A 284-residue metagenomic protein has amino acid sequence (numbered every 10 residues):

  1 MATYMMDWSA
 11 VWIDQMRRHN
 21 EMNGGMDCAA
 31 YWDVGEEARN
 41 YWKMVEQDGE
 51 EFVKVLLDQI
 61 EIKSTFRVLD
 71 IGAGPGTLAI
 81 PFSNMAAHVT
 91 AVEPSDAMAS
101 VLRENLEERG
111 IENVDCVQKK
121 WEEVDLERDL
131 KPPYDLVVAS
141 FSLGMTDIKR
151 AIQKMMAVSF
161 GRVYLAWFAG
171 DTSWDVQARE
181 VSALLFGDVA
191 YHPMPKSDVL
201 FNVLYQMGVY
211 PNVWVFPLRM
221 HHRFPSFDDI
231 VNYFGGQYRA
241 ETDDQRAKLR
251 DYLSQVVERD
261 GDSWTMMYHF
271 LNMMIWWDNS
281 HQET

Functional and structural regions predicted by a protein language model:
A2-I62: Conserved class I S-adenosyl-L-methionine
T65-G74: Conserved class I S-adenosyl-L-methionine
T77-L78, F82-E123: Class I SAM-dependent methyltransferase SAM/SAH-binding core
Y134-R150: A short SAM/SAH-binding and catalytic strip from SAM-dependent methyltransferases
K149-Y164: A short glycine-rich, Lys/Arg-flanked "PGG" loop and its adjoining helix->strand segment in the class I
Y164-G187: Conserved class I S-adenosyl-L-methionine
H192-G208: Short alpha-helix
Y210-T284: Conserved Class I S-adenosyl-L-methionine
